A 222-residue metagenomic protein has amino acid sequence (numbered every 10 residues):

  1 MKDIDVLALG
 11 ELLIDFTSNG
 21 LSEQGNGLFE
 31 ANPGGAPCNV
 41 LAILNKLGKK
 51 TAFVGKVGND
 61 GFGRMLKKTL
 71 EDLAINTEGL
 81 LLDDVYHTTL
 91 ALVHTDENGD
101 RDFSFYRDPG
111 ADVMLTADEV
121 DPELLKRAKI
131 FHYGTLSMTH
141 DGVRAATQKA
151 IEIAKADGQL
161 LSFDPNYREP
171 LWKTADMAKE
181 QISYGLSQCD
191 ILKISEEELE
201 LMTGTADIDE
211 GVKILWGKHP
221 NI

Functional and structural regions predicted by a protein language model:
M1-N76: Glycine-rich phosphate/adenosyl-contacting loop at the front of the ribokinase-like
L12, L136, P165: Active-site metal-binding loops of divalent metal-dependent hydrolases
L47, A156-G158, Q188: Helix C-cap/helix->beta junction micro-motif
K50-T135: Conserved N-terminal subdomain of the carbohydrate kinase-like
I153-L160, H219-I222: A short helix->loop->beta-strand "cap" motif at the edges of active sites that frequently abuts
L161-F163, L192: Hydrophobic faces of well-ordered beta-strands that scaffold small-molecule active sites in alpha/beta enzyme cores
P165-L171: A short, histidine- and acid-enriched strand-loop-helix "catalytic/donor-clamping" loop that lines the nucleotide-sugar
L171-I222: Conserved phosphate/ATP/ADP-binding segment of small-molecule kinases
